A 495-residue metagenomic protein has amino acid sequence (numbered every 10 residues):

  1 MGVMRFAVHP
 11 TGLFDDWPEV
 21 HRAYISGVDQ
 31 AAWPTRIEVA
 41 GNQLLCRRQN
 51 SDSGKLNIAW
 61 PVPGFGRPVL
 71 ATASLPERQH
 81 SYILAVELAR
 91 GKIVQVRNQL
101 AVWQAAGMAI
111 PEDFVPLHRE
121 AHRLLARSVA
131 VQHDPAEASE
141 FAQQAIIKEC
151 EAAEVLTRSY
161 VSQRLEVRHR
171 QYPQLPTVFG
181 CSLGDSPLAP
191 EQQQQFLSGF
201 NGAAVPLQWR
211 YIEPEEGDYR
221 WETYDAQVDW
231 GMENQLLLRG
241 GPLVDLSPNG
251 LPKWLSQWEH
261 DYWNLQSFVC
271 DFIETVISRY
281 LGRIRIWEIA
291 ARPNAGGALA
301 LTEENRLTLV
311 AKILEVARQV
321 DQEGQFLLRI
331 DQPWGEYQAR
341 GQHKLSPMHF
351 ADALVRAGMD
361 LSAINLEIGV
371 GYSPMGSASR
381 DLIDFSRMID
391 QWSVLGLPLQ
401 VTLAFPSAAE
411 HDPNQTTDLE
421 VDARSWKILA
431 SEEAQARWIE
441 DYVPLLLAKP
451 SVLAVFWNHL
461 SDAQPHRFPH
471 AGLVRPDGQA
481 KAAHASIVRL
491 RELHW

Functional and structural regions predicted by a protein language model:
M1-R22, N57-H122: Amphipathic, heptad-repeat alpha-helical segments
D29-A32, Q174-N264, E288, N365 (+1 more regions): N-terminal substrate-binding region of glycoside hydrolase catalytic domains
A121, C181, A203, G231 (+7 more regions): Conserved, mostly hydrophobic/aromatic
R127-S186, P190, Q194: Long amphipathic alpha-helical scaffold segments
L175-G184, I286-I289, L309-L345, L366 (+2 more regions): Aromatic-lined carbohydrate-recognition surfaces of secreted/lumenal glycan-active proteins
I212-D225, P252-H349, P374-F385, P465-D477: Active-site cleft segment of glycoside hydrolase catalytic domains centered on the general acid/base Glu
G240-S278, T416-Q435: Active-site-adjacent "subsite" loops/lids of carbohydrate-active enzymes
R279, P293-N294, A298-N305, K312 (+5 more regions): Aromatic-rich peripheral "rim/lid" segments of glycoside hydrolase catalytic domains that contact and position glycan
